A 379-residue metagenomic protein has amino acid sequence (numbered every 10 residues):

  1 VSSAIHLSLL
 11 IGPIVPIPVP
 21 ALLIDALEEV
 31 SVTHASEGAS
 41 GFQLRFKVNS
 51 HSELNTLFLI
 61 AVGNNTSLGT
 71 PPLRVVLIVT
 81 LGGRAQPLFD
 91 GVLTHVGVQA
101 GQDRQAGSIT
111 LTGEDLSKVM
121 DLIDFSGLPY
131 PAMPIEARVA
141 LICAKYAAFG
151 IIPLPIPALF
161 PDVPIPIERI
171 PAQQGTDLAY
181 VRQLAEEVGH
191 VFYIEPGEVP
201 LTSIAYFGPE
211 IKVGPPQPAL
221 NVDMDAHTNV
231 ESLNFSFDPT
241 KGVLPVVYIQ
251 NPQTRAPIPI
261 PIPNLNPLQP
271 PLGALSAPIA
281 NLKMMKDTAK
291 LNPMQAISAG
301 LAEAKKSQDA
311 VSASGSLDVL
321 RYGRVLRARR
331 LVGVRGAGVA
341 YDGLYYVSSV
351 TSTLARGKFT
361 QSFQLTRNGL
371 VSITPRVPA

Functional and structural regions predicted by a protein language model:
V1-M120: Assembly/oligomerization scaffold segments
I14, K47-H51, T80-G82, V92-Q99 (+8 more regions): Solvent-exposed coil/turn segments that connect beta secondary-structure elements in extracytoplasmic/periplasmic
E29, P87-V92, T110, G127 (+6 more regions): Well-ordered beta-strand positions in beta-sheet-rich domains
E37-T66, D225-A379: An acidic/polar, Gly/Ser/Thr-rich interaction patch typically located in mid-to-C-terminal regions of proteins
G97-G113, L201, T353-T366: Short, solvent-exposed secondary-structure boundary/capping segments
A106-L111, D115, L154-N229: Short beta-strand-centered interaction patches in the first periplasmic/extracellular domains of large envelope
L111-S126, Y146-P155: Residues forming anionic-ligand binding surfaces in small-molecule and nucleic-acid pockets of primarily soluble enzymes
M120-L141, I156-Q183, L317, V377: Short acidic/polar beta-strand-loop edge motifs in secreted extracellular and Gram-negative envelope-associated
